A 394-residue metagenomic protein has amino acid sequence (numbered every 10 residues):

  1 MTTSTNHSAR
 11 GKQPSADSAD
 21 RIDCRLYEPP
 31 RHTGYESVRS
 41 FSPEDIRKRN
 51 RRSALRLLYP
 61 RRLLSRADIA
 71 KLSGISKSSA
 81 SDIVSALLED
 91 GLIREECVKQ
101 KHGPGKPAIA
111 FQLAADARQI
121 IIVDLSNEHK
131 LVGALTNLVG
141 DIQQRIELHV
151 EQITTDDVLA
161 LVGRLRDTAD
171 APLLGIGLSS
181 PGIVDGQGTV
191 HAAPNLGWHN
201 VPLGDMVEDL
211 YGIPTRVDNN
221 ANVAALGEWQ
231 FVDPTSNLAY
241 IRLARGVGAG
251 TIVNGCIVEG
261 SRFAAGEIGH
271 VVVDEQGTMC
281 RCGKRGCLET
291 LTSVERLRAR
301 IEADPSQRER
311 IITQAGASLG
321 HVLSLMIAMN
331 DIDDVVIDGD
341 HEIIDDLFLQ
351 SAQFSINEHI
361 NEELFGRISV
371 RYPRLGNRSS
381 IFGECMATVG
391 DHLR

Functional and structural regions predicted by a protein language model:
M1-P172, Q276-M279, K284-R394: ATP-binding/phosphotransfer module of carbohydrate and carboxylate kinases, centering on a glycine-rich
Y27-R31, R145-E147, T154-D157, W198-H199 (+3 more regions): Glycine/GP-enriched mid-protein hinge/lid loop-to-helix segment characteristic of carbohydrate kinases
H102, G182-G186, N222-A225, G248-A249 (+3 more regions): Short, active-site-adjacent cap segments at secondary-structure transitions
L131, G186, L226-G227, S261 (+1 more regions): Active-site-proximal flexible loops/turns
I142-N237, D346-E358: Glycine-rich phosphate-binding loop and adjoining helix at the ATP-binding site of ATP-dependent phosphoryl-transfer
S179, A244-G246, G383: Small-residue faces within membrane-embedded alpha-helices
S180, R242, G339: Short beta-strand/turn micro-motifs composed of small residues that flank or help shape donor/cofactor-binding pockets
